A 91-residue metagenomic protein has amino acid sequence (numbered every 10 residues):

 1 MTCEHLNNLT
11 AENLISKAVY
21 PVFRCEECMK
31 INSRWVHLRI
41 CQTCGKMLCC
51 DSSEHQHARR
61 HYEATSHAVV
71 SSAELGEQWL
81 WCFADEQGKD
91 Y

Functional and structural regions predicted by a protein language model:
C3-E12, V19-R24, I31, M47-Y91: Cys/His-rich, Zn2+-coordinating zinc-finger modules
S33-Q42: Canonical RING-type zinc finger of E3 ubiquitin-protein ligases
